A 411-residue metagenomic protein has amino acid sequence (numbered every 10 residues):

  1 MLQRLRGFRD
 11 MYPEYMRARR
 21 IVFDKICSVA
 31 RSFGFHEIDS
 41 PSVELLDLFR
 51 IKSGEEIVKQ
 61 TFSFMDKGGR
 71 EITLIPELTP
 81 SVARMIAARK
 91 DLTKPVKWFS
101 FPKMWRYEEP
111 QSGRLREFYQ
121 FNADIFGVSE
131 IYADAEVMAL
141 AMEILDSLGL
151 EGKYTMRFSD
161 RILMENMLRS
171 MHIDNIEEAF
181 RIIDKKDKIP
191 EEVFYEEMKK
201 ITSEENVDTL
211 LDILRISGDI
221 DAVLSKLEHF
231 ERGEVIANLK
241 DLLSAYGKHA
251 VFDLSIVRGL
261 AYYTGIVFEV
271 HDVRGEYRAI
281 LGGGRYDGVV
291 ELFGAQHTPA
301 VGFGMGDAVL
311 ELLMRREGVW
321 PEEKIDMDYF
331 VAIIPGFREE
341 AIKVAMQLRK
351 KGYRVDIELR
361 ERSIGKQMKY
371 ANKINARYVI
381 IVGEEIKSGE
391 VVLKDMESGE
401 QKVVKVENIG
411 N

Functional and structural regions predicted by a protein language model:
M1-P80, A88, A135-A139, T155-R157: TRNA-binding/sensing appendages of the translation machinery
G7, S81, L140, L163-M167 (+2 more regions): A general alpha-helix detector
Y15-F33, E44-D47, T79-L92, W98-E151 (+1 more regions): Positively charged, Gly/Ser-enriched RNA/tRNA-binding surfaces
G54, P190-F194, G383: Glycine-centered helix-coil hinge/cap
K59-G68, H172-F194, D272: Acidic, His- and aromatic-enriched active-site or binding-groove loops in soluble protein domains that engage sugars
L115-F121, F158-N166: Short, conserved phosphate-binding/catalytic loop or strand-edge motifs used in phosphoryl-/nucleotidyl-transfer
M142-L148, I162-M171: Hydrophobic mid-domain F-helix/FG-region of cytochrome P450s
G149-D160: Hydrophobic, aliphatic-enriched repeat segments that assemble into extended interaction scaffolds in large eukaryotic
